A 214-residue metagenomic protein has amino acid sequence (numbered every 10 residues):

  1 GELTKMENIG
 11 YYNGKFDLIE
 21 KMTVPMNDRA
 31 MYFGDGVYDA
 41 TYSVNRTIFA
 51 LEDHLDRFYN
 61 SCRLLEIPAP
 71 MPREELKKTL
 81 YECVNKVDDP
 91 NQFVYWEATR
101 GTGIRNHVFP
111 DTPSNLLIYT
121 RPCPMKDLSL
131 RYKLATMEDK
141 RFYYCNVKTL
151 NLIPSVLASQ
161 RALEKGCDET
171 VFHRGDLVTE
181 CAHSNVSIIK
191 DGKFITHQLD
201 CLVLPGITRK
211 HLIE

Functional and structural regions predicted by a protein language model:
L3-N85, I104-E214: Helix-start/capping segments and mature chain N-termini
L80, N85-A98: Ordered, amphipathic secondary-structure segments that act as subunit-interaction surfaces in large macromolecular
